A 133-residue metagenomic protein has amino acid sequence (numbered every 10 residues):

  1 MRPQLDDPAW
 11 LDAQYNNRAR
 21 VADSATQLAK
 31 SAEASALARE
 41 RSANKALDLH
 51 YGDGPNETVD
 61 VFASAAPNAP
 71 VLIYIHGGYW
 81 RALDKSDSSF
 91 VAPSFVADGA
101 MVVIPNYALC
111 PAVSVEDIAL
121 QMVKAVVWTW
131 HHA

Functional and structural regions predicted by a protein language model:
P3-L5, W10-P67: N-terminal cap/lid segment of alpha/beta-hydrolase-fold proteins
N68-G78: Short beta-strand element of the alpha/beta-hydrolase
G78, M101, N106-C110: Short beta-to-alpha linker loops that shape the active-site pocket of alpha/beta-hydrolase fold enzymes
A82-S86, A112-V113: Short N-terminal helix/helix-N-cap motif within the alpha/beta-hydrolase-1
D84-I104: Short amphipathic alpha-helix adjacent to the substrate-entry channel of hydrolases
V113-A133: Alpha/beta-hydrolase active-site loop
